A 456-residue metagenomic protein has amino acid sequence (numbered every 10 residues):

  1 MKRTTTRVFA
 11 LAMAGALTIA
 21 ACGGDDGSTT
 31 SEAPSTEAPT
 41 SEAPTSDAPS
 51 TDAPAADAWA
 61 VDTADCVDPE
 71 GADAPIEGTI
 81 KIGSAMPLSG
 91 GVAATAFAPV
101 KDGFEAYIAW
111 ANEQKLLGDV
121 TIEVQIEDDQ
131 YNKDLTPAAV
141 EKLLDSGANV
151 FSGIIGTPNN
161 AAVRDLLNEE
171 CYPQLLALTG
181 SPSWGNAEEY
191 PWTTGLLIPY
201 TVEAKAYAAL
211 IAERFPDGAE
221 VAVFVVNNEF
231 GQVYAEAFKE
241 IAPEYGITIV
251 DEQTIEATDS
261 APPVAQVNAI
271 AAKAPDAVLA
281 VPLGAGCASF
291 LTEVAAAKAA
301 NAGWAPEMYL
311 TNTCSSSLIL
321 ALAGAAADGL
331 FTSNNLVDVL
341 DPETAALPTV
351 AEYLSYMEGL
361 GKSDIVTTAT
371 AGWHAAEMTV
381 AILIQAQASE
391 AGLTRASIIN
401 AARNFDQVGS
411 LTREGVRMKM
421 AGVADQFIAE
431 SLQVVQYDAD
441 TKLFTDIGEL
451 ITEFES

Functional and structural regions predicted by a protein language model:
C22-E32: Bacterial lipoprotein signal-peptidase II cleavage site
D26, D68, T95-D102, Q114-N186 (+3 more regions): Beta-alpha junction/loop-to-helix N-cap segments that form part of ligand/metal-binding clefts
W59, T63-T79, G83-E105, E127-K133 (+4 more regions): Extracytoplasmic "Venus flytrap"
V67, A148-Q253, A305-T332: Extracytoplasmic ligand/sensor domains, especially the bilobed periplasmic-binding protein
T136, G195-E220, S260-V264, C287 (+4 more regions): Hydrophobic alpha-helical segments within soluble ligand-binding/sensing domains
A296-W373, L450-F454: Extracellular/periplasmic periplasmic-binding protein-like sensory domains
G359-A369, V380-L443: Segments of small-molecule ligand-sensing domains
